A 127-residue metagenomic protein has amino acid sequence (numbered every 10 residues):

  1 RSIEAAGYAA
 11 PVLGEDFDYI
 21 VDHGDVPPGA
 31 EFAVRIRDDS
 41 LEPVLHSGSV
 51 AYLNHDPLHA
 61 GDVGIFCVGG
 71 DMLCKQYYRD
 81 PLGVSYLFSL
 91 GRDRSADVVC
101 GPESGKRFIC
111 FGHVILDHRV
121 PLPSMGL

Functional and structural regions predicted by a protein language model:
R1-S47, A60, M72, R107-F108 (+1 more regions): Short, positionally conserved secondary-structure boundary motifs
D25-P27, V68, Y78, G101-G105: Sterically constrained small-residue positions within well-ordered secondary structures of folded domains
A33, A51-Y52, I65: Hydrophobic beta-strand signal
R37, C67, F88-L90: A generic structural motif
S40, D62-G83: Short, compositionally biased
V50, V63, C74-Q76, D97-V98 (+1 more regions): Well-ordered beta-strand positions in beta-sheet-rich domains
N54-L58: Short acidic low-complexity segments
D80-L122: Glycine- and charge-enriched low-complexity intrinsically disordered segments
